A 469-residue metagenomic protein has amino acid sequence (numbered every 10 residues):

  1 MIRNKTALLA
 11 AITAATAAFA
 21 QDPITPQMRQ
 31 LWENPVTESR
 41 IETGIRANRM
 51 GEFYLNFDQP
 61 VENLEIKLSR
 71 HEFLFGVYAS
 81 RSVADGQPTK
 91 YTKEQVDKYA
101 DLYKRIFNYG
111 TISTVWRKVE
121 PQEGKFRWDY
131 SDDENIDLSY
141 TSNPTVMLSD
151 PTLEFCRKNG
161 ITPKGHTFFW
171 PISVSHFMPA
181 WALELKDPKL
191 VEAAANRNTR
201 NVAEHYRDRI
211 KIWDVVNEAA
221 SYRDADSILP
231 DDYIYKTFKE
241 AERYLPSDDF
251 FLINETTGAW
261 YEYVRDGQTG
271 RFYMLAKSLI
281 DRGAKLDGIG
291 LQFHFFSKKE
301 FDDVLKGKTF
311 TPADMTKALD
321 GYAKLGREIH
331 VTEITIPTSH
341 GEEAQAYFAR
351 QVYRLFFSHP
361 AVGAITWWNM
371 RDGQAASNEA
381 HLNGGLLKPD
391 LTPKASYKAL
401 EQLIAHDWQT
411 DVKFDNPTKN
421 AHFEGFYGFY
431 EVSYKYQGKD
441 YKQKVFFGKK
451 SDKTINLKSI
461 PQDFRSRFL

Functional and structural regions predicted by a protein language model:
M1-L8: Bacterial N-terminal signal peptides that target proteins for export
A11-A20: Hydrophobic h-region of N-terminal signal peptides that target proteins for export in Gram-negative bacteria
Q21-Q87, P121-F126, N143, K164 (+6 more regions): Beta-strand-rich domain onsets/edges
R29, S39, H205, A219 (+5 more regions): Aromatic-rich peripheral "rim/lid" segments of glycoside hydrolase catalytic domains that contact and position glycan
F75-A79, F107-I112, P163-T167, K211-V215 (+4 more regions): Hydrophobic faces of well-ordered beta-strands that scaffold small-molecule active sites in alpha/beta enzyme cores
S80-D97, R223-T338: Noncatalytic carbohydrate-binding groove/subsite architecture in carbohydrate-active enzymes
T89-R105, H422-E431: Short Pro-Gly-centered beta-turn/loop motif in secreted/extracellular proteins
Y109-K125, T141-I228, Y233-A259: Substrate-binding cleft and catalytic face of glycoside hydrolase catalytic domains, especially the flexible beta-alpha
